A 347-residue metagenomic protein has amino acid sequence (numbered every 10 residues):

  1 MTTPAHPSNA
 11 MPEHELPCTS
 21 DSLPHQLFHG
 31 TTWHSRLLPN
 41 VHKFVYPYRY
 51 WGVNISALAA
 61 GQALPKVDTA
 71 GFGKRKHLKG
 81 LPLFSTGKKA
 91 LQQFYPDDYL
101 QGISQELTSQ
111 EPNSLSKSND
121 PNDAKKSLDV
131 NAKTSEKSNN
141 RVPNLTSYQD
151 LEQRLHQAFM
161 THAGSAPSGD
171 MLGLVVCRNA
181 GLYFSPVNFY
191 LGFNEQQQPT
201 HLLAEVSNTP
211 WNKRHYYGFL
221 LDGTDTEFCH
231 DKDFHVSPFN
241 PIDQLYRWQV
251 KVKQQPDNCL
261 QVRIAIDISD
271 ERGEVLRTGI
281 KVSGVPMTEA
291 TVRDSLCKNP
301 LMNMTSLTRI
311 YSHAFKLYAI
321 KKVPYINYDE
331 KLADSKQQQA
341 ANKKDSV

Functional and structural regions predicted by a protein language model:
T2-N113, K117-D120, K125-V347: Mature, function-bearing regions of proteins
